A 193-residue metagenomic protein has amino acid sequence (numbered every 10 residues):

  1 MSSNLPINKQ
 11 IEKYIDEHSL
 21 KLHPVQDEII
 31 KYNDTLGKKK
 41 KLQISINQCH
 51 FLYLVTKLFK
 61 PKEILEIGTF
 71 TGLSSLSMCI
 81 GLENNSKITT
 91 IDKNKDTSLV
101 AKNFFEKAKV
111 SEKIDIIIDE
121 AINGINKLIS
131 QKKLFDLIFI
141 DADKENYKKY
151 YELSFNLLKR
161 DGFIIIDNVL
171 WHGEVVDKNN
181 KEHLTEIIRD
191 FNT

Functional and structural regions predicted by a protein language model:
M1-I165, V169-T193: A short alpha-helical cap/connector motif
